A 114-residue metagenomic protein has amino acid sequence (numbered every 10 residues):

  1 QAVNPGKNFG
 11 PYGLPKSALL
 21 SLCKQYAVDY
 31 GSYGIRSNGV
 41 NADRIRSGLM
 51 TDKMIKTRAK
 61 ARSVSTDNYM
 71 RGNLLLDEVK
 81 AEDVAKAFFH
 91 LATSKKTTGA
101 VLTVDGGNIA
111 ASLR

Functional and structural regions predicted by a protein language model:
Q1-N4, N108: Active-site segment of SDR-like NAD(P)-dependent oxidoreductases
G10: Cytosolic ligand/metal-binding cores
P15, C23: Active-site helix of classical SDR
V28-S32: Alpha-helical segment proximal to the catalytic Tyr-Lys
R36-R46, T103-D105: Conserved SDR Rossmann-fold cofactor-binding beta-strand/turn motif
N41-T57: Short, flexible catalytic-loop segment of classical short-chain dehydrogenase/reductase
A59-E82: Catalytic Tyr-x(3-8)-Lys segment
E78-V104, I109: C-terminal substrate-recognition "lid" of short-chain dehydrogenase/reductases
